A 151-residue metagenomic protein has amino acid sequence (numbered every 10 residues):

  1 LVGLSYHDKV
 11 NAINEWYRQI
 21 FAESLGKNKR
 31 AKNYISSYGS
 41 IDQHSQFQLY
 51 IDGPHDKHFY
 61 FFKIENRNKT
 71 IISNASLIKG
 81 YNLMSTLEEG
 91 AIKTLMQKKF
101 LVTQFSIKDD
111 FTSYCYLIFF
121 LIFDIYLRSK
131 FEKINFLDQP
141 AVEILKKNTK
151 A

Functional and structural regions predicted by a protein language model:
L1-A151: A SIS-like phosphosugar-recognition module
